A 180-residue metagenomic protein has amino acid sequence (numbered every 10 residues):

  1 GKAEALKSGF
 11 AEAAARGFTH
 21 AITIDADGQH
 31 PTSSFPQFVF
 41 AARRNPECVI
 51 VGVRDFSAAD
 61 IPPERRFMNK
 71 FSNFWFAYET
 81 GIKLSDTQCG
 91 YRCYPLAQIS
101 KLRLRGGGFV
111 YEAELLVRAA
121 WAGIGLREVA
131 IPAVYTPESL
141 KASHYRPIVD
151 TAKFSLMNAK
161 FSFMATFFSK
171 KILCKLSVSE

Functional and structural regions predicted by a protein language model:
K2-A15, H20-I22, T32-F109, T136-Y145 (+1 more regions): Acceptor/aglycone-binding surface of glycosyltransferases and processive sugar-polymer synthases
D25-Q29: The conserved acidic donor/metal-binding loop of glycosyltransferases
E79-G81, L104-E180: Hydrophobic helical membrane-anchoring modules
